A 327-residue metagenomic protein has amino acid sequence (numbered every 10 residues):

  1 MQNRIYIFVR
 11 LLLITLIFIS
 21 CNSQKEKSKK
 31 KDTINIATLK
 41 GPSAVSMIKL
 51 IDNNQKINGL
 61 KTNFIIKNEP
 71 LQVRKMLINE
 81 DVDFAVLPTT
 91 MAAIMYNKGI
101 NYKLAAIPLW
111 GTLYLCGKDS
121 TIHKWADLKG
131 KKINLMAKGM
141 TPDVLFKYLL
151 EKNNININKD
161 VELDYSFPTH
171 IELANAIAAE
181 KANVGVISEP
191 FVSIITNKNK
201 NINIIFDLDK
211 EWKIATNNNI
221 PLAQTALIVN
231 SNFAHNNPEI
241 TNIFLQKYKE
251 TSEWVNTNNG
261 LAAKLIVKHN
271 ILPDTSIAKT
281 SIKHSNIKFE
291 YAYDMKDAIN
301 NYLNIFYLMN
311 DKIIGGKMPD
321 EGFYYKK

Functional and structural regions predicted by a protein language model:
M1-V9: Bacterial N-terminal signal peptides that target proteins for export
F8-L16: Sec-dependent N-terminal signal peptides
I19-S20: C-terminal motif of bacterial Sec signal peptides marking the signal peptidase cleavage site
K29-Y165, N183, I205: Short, glycine-/small- and polar/acidic-enriched structural segments that line small-molecule recognition paths
Q55-G59, K210-N217, I287-M295: Short, solvent-exposed loop/beta-turn-alpha elements that line the ligand-binding surface or hinge of extracytoplasmic
T90-M91, S166-L265: Pocket-lining segment of extracytoplasmic ligand-binding domains
A234-M309: Secondary-structure end/capping motifs
N300, N304-K327: Conserved C-terminal helix/tail region of periplasmic/extracytoplasmic solute-binding proteins
